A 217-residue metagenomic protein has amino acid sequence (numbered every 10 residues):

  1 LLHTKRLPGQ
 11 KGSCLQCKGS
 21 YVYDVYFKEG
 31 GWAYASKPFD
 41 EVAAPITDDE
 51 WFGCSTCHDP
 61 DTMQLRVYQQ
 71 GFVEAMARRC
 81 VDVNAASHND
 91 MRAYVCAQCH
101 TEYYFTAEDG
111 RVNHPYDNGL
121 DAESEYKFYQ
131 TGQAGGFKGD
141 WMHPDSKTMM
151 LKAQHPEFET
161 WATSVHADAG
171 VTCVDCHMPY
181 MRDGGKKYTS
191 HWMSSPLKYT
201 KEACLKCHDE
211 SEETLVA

Functional and structural regions predicted by a protein language model:
L1, F27-T56, D61-D175, P179-A217: Primarily the internal scaffold of c-type cytochrome electron-transfer domains, especially repeated/multiheme c-type
L1-S13, I46: Long, charge-dense tracts
Y21-V22: Long, low-complexity, mixed-charge
